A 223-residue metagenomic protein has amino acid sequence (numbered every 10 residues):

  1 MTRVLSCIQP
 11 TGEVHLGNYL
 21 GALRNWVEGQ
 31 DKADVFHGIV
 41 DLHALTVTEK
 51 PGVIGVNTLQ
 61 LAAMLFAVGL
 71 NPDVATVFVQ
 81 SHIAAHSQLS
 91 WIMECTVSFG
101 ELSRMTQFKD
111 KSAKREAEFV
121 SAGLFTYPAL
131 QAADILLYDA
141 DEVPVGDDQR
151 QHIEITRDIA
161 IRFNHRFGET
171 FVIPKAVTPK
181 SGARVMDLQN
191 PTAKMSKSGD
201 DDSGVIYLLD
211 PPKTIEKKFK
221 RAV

Functional and structural regions predicted by a protein language model:
M1-T2, A222: Basic, alpha-helical terminal appendages of large translation-related enzymes
T2-A133: N-terminal Rossmann-like or analogous alpha/beta NTP/dinucleotide-binding catalytic cores that position adenine
K109-V223: Active-site cores that bind ATP or allylic diphosphates and position pyrophosphate for catalysis
